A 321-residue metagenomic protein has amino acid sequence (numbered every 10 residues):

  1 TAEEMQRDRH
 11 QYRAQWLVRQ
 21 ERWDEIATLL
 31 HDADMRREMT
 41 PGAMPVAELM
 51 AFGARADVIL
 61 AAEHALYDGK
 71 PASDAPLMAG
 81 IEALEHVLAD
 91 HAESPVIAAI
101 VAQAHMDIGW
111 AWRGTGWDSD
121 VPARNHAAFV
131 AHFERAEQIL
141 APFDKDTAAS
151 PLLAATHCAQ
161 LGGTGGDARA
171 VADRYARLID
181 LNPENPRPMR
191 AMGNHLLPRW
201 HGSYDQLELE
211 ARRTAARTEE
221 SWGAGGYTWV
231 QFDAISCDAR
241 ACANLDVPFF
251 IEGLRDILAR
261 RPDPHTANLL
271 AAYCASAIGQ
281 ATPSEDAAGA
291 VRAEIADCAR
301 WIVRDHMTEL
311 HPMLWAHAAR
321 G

Functional and structural regions predicted by a protein language model:
T1-A79, D90, A296, W301-G321: Extreme N-terminal leader/anchor segments
A2-E4, Q11, S221-I251, H265-A271: A conserved mid-domain beta-alpha-beta active-site/ligand-binding segment of alpha/beta enzyme cores
D32-R36, D90, D146, R217 (+2 more regions): Surface-exposed polar/charged interaction patches
P41-D90, A104-P142, D146-A149, L153-D180 (+3 more regions): Short coil/linker segments at helix-helix boundaries
S94-I97, A148-P151, P183-P186, E220-W222 (+1 more regions): Residue-level recognition of tetratricopeptide repeat
I100, D107, T156, A191 (+5 more regions): "A position-specific structural signal for the A-helix of alpha-solenoid helical repeats
A239, N244-G321: C-terminal accessory extensions appended to soluble enzyme cores
